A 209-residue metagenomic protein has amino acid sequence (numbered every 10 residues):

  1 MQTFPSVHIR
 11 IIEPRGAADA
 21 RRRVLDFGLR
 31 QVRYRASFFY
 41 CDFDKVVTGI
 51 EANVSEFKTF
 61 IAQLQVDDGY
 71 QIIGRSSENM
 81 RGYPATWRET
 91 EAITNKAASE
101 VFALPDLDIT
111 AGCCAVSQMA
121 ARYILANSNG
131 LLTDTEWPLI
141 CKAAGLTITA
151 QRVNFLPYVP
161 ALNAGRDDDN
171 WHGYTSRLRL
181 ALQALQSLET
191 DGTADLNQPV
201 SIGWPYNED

Functional and structural regions predicted by a protein language model:
M1-R10: Acidic donor-binding segment of Leloir-type glycosyltransferases
E13-R22: A short, glycine-/small-residue-rich helix N-cap motif at loop->alpha-helix starts within glycosyltransferase
R22-S37: Active-site nucleotide-sugar/metal-binding loop of Leloir-type enzymes
Y34-T48: Short beta-strand-to-loop acidic/aromatic patch adjacent to the donor-nucleotide binding site
K45-E78: Conserved donor-nucleotide/metal-binding helix-loop-beta segment in metal-dependent transferases, i.e., the alpha-helix
Q65-L107: Short, flexible, basic/aromatic active-site loop/helix in glycosyltransferases
T94-K96, D108-L125: Conserved nucleotide-sugar donor-binding and metal-coordinating catalytic region shared by glycosyltransferases
L131, T135-D209: C-terminal catalytic/acceptor-binding lobe
